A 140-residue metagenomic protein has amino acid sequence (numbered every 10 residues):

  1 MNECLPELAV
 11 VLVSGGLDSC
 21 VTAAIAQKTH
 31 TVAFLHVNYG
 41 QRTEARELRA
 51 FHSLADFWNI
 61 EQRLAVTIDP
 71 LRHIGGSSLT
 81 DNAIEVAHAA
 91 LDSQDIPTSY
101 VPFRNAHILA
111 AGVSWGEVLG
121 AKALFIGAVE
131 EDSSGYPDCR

Functional and structural regions predicted by a protein language model:
M1-R140: ATP-dependent adenylation/nucleotidyltransferase module used to activate substrates
